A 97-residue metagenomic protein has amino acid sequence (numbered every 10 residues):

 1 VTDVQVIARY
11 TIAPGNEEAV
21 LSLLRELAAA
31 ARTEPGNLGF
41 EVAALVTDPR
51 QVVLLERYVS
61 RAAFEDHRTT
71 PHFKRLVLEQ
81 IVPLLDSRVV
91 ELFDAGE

Functional and structural regions predicted by a protein language model:
T2, E41-R50, L76-E97: Glycine-rich beta-strand-turn "strand-cap" elements at beta-sheet edges
V4-E34, L38: N-terminal first-folded block
V4-T11, E41-R68: Short, well-ordered beta-strand segments in beta-rich or mixed alpha/beta enzyme and ligand-binding folds
E26, A30-L38, R57-E91: An amphipathic, aromatic/His-enriched active-site/gating alpha helix that lines ligand/cofactor pockets
